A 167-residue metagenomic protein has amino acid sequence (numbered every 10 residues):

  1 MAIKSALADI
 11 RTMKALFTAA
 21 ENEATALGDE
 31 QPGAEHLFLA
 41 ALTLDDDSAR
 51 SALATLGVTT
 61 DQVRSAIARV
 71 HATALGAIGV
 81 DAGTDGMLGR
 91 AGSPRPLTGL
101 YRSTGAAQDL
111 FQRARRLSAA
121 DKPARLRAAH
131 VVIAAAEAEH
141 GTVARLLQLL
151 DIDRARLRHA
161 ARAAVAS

Functional and structural regions predicted by a protein language model:
M1-S167: Histone-fold recognition with a strong bias for associated Lys/Arg-rich disordered tails
